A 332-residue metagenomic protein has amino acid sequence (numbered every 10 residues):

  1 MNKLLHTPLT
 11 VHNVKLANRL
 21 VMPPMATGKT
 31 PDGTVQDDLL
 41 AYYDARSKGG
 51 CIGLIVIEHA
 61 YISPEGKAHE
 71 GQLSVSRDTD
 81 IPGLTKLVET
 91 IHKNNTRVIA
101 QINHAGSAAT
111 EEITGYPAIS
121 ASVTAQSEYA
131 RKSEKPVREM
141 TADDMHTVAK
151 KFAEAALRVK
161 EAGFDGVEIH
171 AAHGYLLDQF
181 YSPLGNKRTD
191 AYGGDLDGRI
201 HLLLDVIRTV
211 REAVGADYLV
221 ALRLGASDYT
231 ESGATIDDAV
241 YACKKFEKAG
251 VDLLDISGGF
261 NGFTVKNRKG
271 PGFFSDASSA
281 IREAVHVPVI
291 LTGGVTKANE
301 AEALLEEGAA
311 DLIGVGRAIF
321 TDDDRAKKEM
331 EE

Functional and structural regions predicted by a protein language model:
M1-E332: Flavin-dependent oxidoreductase catalytic cores
